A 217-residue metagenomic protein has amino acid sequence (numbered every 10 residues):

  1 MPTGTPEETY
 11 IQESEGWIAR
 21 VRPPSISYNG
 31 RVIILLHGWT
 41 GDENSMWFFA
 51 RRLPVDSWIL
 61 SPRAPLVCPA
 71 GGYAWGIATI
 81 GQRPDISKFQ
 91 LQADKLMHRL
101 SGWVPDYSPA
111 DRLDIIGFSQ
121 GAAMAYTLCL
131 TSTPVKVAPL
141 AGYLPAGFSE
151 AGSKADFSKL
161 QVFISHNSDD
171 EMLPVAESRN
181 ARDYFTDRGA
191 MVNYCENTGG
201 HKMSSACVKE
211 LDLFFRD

Functional and structural regions predicted by a protein language model:
Y10-A110: Serine-hydrolase catalytic machinery in alpha/beta-hydrolase-like enzymes
M46-F49, E150, P174-Y184: Short alpha-helix in the alpha/beta-hydrolase fold that links the catalytic acid
F48, T127-L128: Active-site signature of alpha/beta-hydrolase-fold catalytic machinery across serine- and Asp/Cys-nucleophile hydrolases
I115-G117, L140, S165: Short beta-strand immediately N-terminal to the catalytic nucleophile in serine-hydrolase-like folds
I116-G121, A125: Gly/Ala-rich beta-loop-alpha elbow adjacent to hydrolase catalytic centers
T133-P145: A conserved short beta-strand
F163, A176-D217: C-terminal catalytic histidine-bearing segment of alpha/beta-hydrolase fold enzymes
F163-H166, D170: Short beta-strand/loop motif that positions the catalytic acidic residue of the alpha/beta-hydrolase fold
